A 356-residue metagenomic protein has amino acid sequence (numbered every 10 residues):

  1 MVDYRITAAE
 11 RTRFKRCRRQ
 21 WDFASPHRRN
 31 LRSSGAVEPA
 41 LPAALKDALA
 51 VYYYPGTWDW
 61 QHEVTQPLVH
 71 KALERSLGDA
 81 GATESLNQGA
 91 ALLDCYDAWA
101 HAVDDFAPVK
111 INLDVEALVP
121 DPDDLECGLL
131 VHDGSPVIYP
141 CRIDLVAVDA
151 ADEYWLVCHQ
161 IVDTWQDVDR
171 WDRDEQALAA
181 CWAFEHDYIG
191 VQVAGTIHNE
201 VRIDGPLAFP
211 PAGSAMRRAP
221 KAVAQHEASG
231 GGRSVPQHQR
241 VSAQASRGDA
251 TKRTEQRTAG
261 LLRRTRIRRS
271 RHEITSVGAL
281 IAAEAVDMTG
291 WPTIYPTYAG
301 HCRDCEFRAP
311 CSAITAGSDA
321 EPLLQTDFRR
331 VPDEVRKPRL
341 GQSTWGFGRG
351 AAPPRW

Functional and structural regions predicted by a protein language model:
M1-W356: RecB-family 4Fe-4S metal-dependent nuclease core
